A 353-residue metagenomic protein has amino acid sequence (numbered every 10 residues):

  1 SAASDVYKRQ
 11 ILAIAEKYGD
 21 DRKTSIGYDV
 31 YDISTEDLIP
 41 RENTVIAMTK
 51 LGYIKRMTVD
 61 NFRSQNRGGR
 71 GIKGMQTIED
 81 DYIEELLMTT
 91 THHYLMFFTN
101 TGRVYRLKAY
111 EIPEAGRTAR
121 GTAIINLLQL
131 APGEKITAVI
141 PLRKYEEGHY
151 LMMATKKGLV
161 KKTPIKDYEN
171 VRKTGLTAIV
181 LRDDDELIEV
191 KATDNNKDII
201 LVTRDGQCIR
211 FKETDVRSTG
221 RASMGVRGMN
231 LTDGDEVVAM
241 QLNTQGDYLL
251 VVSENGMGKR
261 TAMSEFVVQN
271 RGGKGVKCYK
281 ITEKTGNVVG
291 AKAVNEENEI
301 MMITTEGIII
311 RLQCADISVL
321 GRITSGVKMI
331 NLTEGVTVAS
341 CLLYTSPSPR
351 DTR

Functional and structural regions predicted by a protein language model:
S1, Q10, I14-D21, L51 (+12 more regions): Conserved, well-folded catalytic cores of nucleic-acid-processing and energy-transducing macromolecular machines
S1-T137, E146: Hydrophobic core positions in small helical hairpin nucleic-acid-binding modules
A2-A3, Y7, Y344-R353: Single conserved hydrophobic/aromatic residue that forms the stacking wall/gate of nucleotide- or nucleobase-binding
K55-T58, Q65, Y105-K108, K162-P164 (+3 more regions): Short helix/loop capping segments that flank catalytic or ligand/cofactor-binding pockets
I72-E84, I125-P132, I179-I188, C278-E283 (+1 more regions): Short, conserved aromatic-histidine micro-motifs
E134, G234-E236, T285-G286, G335-L342: Repeat-based blade/solenoid architectures
R143-V276, T285-M301, T305-I309: Conserved structured catalytic cores and adjacent interaction surfaces of nucleotide-binding/hydrolyzing enzymes
E297-L343: Positively charged, low-complexity, intrinsically disordered RNA-binding extensions
